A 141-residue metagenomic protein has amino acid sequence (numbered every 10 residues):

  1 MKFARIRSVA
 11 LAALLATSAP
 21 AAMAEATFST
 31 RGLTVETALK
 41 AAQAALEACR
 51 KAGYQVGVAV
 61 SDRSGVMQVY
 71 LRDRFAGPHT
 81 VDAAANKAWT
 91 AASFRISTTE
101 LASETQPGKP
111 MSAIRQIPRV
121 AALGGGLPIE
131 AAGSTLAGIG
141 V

Functional and structural regions predicted by a protein language model:
M1-A10: Bacterial N-terminal signal peptides that target proteins for export
V9-A19: Bacterial N-terminal signal peptides
M23-V141: Flexible, solvent-exposed loop/hinge segments and secondary-structure transition points
